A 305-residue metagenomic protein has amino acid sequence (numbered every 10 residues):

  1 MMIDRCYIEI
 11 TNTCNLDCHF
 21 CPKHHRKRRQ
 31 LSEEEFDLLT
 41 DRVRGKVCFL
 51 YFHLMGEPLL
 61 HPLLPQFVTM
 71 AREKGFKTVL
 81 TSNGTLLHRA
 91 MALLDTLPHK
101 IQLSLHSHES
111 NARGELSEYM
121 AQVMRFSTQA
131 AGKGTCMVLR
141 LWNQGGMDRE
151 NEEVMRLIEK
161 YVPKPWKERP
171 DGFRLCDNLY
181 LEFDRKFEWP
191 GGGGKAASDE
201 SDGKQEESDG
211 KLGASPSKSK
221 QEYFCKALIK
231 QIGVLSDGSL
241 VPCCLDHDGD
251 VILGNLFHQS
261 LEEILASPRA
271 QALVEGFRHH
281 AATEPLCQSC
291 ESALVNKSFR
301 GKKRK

Functional and structural regions predicted by a protein language model:
M1-K100, S110-E118, K297-R300: Conserved alpha-helical substructure of the radical SAM core
M1-K27, D41, D202-G203, D209 (+3 more regions): N-terminal pre-core extensions flanking Radical SAM catalytic domains
C6, K23, V47, Y51 (+3 more regions): Short, functionally important structural connectors and interaction interfaces within domains
L31, K74-K77, L93-I264, A272 (+1 more regions): Radical SAM enzyme [4Fe-4S]-AdoMet core and its adjacent flexible, acidic and glycine-rich loops/tails across
P65, L87, H258, A270-Q271: Alpha-helix N-cap/helix-start and coil->helix boundary motif
A71, G75, E150-K160, C287-R304: Short, charged low-complexity intrinsically disordered segments located at boundaries of structured domains
